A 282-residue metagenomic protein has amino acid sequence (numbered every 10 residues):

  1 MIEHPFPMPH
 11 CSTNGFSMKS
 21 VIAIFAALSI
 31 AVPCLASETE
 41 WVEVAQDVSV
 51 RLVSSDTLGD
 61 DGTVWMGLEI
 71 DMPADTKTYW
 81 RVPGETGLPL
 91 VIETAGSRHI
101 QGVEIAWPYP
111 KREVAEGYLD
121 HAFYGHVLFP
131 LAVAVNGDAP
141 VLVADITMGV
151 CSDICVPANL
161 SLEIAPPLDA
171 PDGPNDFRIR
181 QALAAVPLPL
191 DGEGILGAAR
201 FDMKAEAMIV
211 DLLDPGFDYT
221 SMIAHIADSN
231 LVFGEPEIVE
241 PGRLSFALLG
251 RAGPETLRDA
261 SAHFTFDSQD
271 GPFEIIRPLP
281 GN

Functional and structural regions predicted by a protein language model:
M1-M18: N-terminal secretory signal peptides that target proteins for export/translocation
M1-P5, S29, D153: Generic N-terminal simple sequence motifs
I2, A26, R180-A182: Residue-level detector of alpha-helical transmembrane segments in integral membrane proteins
K19-A27: Sec-dependent signal peptide recognition, specifically the positively charged N-region followed immediately by
A31-C34: N-terminal signal peptide c-region/cleavage motif recognized by signal peptidases
A36-N282: Extracellular/lumen-exposed scaffold segments
